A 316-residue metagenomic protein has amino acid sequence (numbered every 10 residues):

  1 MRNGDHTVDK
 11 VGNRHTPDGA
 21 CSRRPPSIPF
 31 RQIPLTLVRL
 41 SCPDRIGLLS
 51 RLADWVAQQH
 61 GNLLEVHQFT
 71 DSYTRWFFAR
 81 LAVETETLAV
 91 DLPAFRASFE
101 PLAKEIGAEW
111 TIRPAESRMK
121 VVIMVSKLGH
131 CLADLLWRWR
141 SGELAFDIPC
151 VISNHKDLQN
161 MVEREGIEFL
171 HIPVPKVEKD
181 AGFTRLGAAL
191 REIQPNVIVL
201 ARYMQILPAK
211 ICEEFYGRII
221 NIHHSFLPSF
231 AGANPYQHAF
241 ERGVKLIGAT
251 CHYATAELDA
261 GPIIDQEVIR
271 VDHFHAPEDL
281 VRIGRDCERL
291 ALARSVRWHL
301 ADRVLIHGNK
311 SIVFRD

Functional and structural regions predicted by a protein language model:
R2-N3, C21-M119: A conserved regulatory-domain signal marking ACT and ACT-like small-molecule sensing domains and adjacent regulatory
D5-D9, N13-H15: Intrinsic-disorder-associated, low-complexity terminal segments enriched in Asp/Asn/His/Tyr and depleted of Lys/Arg
V121-H130: Short, glycine-rich nucleotide/cofactor-binding loops
H130-S141: Histidine-anchored nucleotide/phosphate-binding helix
F146-D157: Short internal beta-strands
N154-H155, E165, E178-T184, I193-D316: Donor/substrate-binding cores of folate-linked one-carbon enzymes
V162-K176: Conserved nucleotide-sugar phosphate-binding/catalytic loop shared by glycosyltransferases and other
